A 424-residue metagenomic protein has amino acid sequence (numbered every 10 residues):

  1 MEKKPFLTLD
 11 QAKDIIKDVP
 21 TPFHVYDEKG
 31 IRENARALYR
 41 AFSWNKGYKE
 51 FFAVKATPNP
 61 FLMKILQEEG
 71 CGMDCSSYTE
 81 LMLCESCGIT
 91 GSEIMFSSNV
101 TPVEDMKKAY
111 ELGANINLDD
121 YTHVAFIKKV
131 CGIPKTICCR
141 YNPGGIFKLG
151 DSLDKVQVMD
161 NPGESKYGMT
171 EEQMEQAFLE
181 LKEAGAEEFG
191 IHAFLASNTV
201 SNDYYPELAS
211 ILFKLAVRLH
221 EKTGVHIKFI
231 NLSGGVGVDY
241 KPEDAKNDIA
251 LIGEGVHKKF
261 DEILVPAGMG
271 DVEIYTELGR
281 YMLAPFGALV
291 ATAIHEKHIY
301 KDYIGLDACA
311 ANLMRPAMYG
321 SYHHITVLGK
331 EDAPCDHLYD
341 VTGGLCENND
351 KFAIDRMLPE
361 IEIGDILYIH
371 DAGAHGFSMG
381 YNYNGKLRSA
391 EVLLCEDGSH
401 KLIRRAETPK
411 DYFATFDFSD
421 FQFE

Functional and structural regions predicted by a protein language model:
M1-N115, Y121-K135, G150, Q176 (+6 more regions): A charged N-terminal "starter" segment
D10, Y26-E33, T57, T122 (+12 more regions): Conserved active-site and cofactor/substrate-binding residues in soluble primary-metabolism enzymes
I31, K55, S77, A109 (+6 more regions): Conserved, mostly hydrophobic/aromatic
A56-P58, T79, V100-P102, D120-T122 (+6 more regions): Active-site-proximal loop/turn and secondary-structure-junction residues that shape catalytic pockets, frequently
C75, F96, L118, A193-A196 (+3 more regions): Conserved beta-strand positions
G91-I94, P134-T136, K155-V158, E207-L208: Short, hinge-like loop/turn segments at secondary-structure boundaries
G145-H295, L358: Active-site loop/helix belt of alpha/beta enzymes
D261-V265, M269-E424: Charged (often Lys/Glu-rich) extended helix/loop segments that serve as interaction or gating elements
